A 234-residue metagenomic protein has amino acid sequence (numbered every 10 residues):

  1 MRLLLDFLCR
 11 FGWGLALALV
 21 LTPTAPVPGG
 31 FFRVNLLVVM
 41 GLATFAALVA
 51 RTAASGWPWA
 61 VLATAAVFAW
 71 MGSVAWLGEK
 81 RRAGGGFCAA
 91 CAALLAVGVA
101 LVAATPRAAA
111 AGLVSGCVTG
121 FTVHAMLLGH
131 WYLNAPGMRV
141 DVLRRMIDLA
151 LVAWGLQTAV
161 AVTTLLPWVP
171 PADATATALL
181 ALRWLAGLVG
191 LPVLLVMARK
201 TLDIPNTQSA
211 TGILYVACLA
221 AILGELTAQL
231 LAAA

Functional and structural regions predicted by a protein language model:
M1-P136, V142-T163, T177-A234: Polytopic transmembrane helical bundles with strong interfacial aromatic enrichment
P167-A176: Membrane-helix boundary/interface segments in integral membrane proteins
